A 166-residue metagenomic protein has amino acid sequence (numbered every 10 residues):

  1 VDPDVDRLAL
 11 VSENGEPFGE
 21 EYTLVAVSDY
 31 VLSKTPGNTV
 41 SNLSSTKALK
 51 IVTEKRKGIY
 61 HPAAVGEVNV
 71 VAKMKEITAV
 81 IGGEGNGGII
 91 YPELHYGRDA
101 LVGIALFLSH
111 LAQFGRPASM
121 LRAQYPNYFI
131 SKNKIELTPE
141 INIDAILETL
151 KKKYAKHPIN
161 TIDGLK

Functional and structural regions predicted by a protein language model:
V1-K57: Replace "Mg2+/Mn2+-dependent" with "divalent metal-dependent
T35-K166: Phosphate-binding and adjacent anionic-ligand microenvironments
